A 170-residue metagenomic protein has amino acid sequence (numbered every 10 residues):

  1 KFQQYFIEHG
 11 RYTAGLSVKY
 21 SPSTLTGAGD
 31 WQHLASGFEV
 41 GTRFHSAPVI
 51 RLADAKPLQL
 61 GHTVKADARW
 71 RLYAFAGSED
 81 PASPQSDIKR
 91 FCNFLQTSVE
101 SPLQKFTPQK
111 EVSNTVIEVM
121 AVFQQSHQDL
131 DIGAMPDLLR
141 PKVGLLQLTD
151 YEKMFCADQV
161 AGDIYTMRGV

Functional and structural regions predicted by a protein language model:
K1-V170: Helical substrate-recognition/capping region of FAD-dependent monooxygenase/halogenase enzymes
